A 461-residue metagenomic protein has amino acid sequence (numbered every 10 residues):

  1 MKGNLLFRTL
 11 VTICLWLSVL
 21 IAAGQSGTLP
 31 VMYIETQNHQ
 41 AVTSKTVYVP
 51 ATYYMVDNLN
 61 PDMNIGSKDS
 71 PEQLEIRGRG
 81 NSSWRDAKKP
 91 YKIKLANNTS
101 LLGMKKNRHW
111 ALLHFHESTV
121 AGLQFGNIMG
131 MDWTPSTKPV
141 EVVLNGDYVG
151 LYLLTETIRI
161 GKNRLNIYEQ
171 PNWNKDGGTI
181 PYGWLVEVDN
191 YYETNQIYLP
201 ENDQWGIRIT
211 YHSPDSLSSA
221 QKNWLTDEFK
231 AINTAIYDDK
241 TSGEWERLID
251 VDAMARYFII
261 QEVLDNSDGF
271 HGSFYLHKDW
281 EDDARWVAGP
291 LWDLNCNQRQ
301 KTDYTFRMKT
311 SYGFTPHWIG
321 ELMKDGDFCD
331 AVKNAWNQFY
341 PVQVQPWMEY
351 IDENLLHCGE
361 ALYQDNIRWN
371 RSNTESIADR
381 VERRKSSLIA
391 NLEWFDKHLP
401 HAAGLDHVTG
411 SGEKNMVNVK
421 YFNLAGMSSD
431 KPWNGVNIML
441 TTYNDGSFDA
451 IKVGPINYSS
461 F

Functional and structural regions predicted by a protein language model:
M1-I13: Bacterial N-terminal signal peptides that target proteins for export
Q25-V120, Q124: Conserved NTP-binding catalytic cores of kinases and kinase-like/nucleotidyltransferase enzymes across multiple kinase
L29-P30, Q40-V42, V49, S70 (+4 more regions): Middle-to-C-terminal accessory/interaction subdomains
P90-K94, M104, H109-H114, Q124 (+9 more regions): Structural recognition of the beta-strand scaffold that forms the well-ordered cores of secreted hydrolase catalytic
K94, T99-S100, N107, H114-E117 (+3 more regions): Internal "kinase-insert"/substrate-recognition segments embedded within catalytic cores of ATP-dependent enzymes
K397-S429, F448, G454-F461: Residue-level detector of functionally pivotal "anchor" positions at catalytic/ligand-binding pockets or at interdomain
V436-G446: Append "Rare intracellular matches occur via the same short Y/T/C beta-strand/loop motifs
